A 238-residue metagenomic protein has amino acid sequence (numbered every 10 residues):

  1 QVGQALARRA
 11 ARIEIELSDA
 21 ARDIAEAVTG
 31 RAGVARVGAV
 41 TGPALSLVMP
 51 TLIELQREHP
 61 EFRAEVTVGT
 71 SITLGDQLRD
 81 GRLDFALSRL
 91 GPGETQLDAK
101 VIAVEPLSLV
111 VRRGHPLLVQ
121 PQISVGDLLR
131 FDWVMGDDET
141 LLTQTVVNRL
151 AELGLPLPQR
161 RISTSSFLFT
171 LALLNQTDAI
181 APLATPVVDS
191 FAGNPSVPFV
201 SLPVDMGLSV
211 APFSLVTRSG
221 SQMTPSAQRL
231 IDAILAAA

Functional and structural regions predicted by a protein language model:
Q1-E26: Alpha-helical "hinge/linker" immediately C-terminal to small N-terminal DNA-binding modules
G3, V37, Q77-R79, L128 (+2 more regions): Hydrophobic residues within well-ordered alpha-helices
T29, Q96-W133: Flexible hinge/capping segments at coil-to-helix
A32-T95: Central regulatory/effector-binding core of bacterial HTH transcription factors
L47, F169, V200-A238: A late-sequence structural motif
T70-G75, R79-L83, S88-R89, E139-V200: Hydrophobic hinge/microswitch elements
R89, L117-L118, V125, F131-G154 (+3 more regions): Secondary-structure junction motif
D98-S108, T185, A192-S209: Short beta-strand->loop
